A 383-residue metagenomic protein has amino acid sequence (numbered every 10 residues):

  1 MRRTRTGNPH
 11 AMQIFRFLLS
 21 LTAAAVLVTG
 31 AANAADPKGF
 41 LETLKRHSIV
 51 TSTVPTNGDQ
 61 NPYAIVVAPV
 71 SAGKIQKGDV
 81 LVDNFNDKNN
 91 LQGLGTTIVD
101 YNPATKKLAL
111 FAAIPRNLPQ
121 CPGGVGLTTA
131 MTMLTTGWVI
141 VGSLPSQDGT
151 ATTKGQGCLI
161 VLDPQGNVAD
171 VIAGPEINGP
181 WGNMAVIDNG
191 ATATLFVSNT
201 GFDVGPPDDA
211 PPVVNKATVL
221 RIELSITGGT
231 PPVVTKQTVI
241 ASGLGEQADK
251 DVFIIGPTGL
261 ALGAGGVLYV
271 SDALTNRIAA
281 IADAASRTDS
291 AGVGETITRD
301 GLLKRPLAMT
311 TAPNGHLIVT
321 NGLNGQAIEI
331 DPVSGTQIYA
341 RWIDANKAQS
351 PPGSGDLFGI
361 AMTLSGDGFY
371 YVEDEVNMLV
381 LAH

Functional and structural regions predicted by a protein language model:
L18-T29: Bacterial N-terminal signal peptides
P37-G58, A104-V125, V161-P180, G228 (+3 more regions): Surface-exposed loop and turn segments in beta-propeller and other repeat-based domains that flank or scaffold
V54-G78, G93, P115-V139, P145 (+6 more regions): Beta-rich, blade/repeat-based domains predominating in secreted/periplasmic proteins but also intracellular
F85-D87, S143-S146, K154, S198-F202 (+7 more regions): Short loop/turn segments immediately following the C-termini of beta-strands
N90, I98, L159, V204-G205 (+4 more regions): Structural signal for beta-propeller blades
G95-P103, K154-G166, V214-S225: Beta-propeller blade signature
Y101-T105, I222-P232, I281-D289, D331-Q337 (+1 more regions): Short loop/turn segments immediately following beta-strands, especially the blade-tip and inter-blade linker loops
A273-R277, I297-I343: Loop/turn-rich, solvent-exposed surfaces of beta-rich toroidal or solenoidal domains
